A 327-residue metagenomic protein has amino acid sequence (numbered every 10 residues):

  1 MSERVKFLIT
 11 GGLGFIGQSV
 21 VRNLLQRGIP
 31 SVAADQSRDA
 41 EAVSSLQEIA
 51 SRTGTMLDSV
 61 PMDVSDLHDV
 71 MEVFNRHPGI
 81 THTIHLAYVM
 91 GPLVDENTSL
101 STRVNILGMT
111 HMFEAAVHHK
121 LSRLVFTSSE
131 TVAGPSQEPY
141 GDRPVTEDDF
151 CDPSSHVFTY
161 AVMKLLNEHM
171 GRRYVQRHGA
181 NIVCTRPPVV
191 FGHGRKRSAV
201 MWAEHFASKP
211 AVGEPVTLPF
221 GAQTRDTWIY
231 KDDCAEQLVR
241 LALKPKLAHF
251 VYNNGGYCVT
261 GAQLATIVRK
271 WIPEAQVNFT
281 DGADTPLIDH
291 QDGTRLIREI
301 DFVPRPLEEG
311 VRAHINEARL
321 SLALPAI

Functional and structural regions predicted by a protein language model:
F7-R27: N-terminal Rossmann NAD(P)H-binding glycine-rich loop of SDR-like oxidoreductase domains
T10, I80-A87, F126, N253: Rossmann-fold scaffold of SDR-type NAD(P)-dependent oxidoreductases
I29-E41: Conserved glycine-rich Rossmann-like NAD(P)H-binding loop of the short-chain dehydrogenase/reductase
M56, P61-V104: NAD(P)H-binding glycine-rich loop region in Rossmannoid oxidoreductase-like domains and their noncatalytic homologs
T83, T110-F158: Conserved Rossmann-fold NAD(P)-dependent oxidoreductase catalytic core, especially the SDR/UDP-sugar
E138, R172-D226, K231-D233: NAD(P)-dependent short-chain dehydrogenase/reductase
S155-V183: Active-site Tyr-X1-5-Lys
E214, P219-G221, D226-I327: C-terminal substrate-binding subdomain of Rossmann-fold SDR/epimerase-dehydratase oxidoreductases
